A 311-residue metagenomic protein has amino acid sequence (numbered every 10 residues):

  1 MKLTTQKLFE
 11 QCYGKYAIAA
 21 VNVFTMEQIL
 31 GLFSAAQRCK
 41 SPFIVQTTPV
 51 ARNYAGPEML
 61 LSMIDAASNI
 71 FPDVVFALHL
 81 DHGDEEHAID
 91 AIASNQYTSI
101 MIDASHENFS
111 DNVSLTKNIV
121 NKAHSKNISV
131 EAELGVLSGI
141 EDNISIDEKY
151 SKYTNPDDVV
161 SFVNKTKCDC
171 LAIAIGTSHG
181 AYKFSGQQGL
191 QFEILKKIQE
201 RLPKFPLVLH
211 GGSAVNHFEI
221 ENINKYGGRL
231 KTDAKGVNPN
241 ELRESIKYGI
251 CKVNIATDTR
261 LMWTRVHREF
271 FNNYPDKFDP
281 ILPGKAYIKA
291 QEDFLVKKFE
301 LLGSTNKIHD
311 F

Functional and structural regions predicted by a protein language model:
M1-L3, F311: Basic/polar N-terminal segments that are highly enriched at the extreme N-terminus, encompassing both cleavable
L3-A19, K277-F278: Generic N-terminal amphipathic, Lys/Arg-enriched alpha-helix
L3-Q11, M26-A51, E58-D73, G83-P206 (+3 more regions): Alpha/beta enzyme core
Y16-F24, A51-R52, L282, A286: A short N-terminal beta->alpha junction/helix N-cap motif
A20-N22, I44-Q46, A77-H79: Short, conserved beta-strand segments within well-ordered enzyme catalytic domains that often line or immediately flank
V74-F76, S129-L134, D157-S161, P203 (+2 more regions): Short, basic, helix/turn surface patches
V208-G211: Generic long, charged, amphipathic alpha-helical segments
N224-G228, V237-F311: C-terminal alpha-helical cap/extension of soluble enzyme domains
